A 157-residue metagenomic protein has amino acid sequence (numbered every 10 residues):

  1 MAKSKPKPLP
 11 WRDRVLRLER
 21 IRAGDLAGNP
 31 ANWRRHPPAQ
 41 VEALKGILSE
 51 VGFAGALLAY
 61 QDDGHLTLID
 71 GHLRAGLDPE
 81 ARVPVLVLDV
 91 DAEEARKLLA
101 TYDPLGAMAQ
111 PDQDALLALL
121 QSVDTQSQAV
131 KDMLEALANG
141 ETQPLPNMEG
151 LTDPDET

Functional and structural regions predicted by a protein language model:
M1-T157: Short, charged/polar connector segments at secondary-structure boundaries
